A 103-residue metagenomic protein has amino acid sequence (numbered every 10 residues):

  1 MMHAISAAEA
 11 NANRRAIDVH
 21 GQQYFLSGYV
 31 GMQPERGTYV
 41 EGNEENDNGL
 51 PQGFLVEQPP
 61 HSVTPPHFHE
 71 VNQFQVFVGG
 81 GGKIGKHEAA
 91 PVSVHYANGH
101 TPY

Functional and structural regions predicted by a protein language model:
M1-N48: A short, N-terminal "cap"/entry segment at the start of jelly-roll beta-barrel domains of the cupin/DSBH fold
R15, V94-A97: Aromatic-enriched hydrophobic runs in primary sequence
H20, F25, V63, P91-V92: A general marker of short, structured functional hotspots
D47, P66-H69: Residue-level marker of regulatory loop/turn positions in helix-turn-helix DNA-binding domains and in histidine
Q52-G53: Intrinsic, low-complexity N-terminal interaction/targeting segments
P59-P60, H69-H87, P91-V92: Glycine- and acidic-residue-biased ligand/ion/polar-headgroup-sensing regions
T64-H67, K83-H87, Y96-A97, P102-Y103: Short beta-strand His + acidic residue motifs that chelate non-heme Fe in jelly-roll/DSBH and cupin folds
